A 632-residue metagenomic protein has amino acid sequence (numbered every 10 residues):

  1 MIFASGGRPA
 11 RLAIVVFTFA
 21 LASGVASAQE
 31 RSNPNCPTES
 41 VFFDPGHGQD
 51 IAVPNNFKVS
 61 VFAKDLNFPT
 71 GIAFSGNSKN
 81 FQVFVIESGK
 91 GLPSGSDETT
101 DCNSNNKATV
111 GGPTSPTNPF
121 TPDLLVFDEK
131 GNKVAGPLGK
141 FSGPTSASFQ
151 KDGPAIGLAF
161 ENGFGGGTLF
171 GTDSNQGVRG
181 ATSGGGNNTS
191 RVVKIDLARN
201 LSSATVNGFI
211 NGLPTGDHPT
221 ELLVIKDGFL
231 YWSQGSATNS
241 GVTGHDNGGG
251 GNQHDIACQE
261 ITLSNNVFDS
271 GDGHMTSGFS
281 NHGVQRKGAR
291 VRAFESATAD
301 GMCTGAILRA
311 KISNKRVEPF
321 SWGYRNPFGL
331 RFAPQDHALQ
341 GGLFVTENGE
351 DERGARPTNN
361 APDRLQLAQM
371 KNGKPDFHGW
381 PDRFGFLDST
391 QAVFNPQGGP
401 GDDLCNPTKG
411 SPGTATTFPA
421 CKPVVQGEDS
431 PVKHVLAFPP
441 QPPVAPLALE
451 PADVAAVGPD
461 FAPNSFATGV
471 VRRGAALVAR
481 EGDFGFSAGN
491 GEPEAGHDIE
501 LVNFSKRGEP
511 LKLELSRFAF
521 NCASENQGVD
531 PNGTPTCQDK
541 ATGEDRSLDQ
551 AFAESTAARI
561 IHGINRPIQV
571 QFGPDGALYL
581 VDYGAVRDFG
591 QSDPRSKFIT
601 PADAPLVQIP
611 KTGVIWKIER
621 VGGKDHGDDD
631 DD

Functional and structural regions predicted by a protein language model:
A13-S23: Bacterial N-terminal signal peptides
E30-A52, G95-T114, N175-V178, W232 (+4 more regions): Beta-propeller domain segments
V61-L66, L138-K151, F209-T215, P319-G323 (+3 more regions): Surface loop/turn motifs at the tips and blade-to-blade linkers of beta-strand repeat domains
D65, S75-N77, E161-G163, K226 (+3 more regions): Structural WD40 beta-propeller signal
D65-F68, F120, G143, K151-A159 (+11 more regions): Beta-rich catalytic cores
T70, G95-G163, L169: Blade-loop segments of beta-propeller domains
I72, L158, L223, P327-L330 (+2 more regions): Hydrophobic core register within WD40 beta-propeller blades
K140-E161, T172-I225, T238, N252-Q259: Asp-box/WD-like beta-propeller blade repeats and closely related beta-sheet repeat scaffolds
